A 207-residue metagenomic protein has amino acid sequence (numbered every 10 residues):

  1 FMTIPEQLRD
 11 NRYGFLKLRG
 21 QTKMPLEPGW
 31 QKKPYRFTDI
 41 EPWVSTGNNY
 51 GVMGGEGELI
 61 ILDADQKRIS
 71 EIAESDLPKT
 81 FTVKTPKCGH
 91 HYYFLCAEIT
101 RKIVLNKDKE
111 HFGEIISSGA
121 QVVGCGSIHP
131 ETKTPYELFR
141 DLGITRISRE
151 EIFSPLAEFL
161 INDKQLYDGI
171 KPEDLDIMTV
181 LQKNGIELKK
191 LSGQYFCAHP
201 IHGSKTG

Functional and structural regions predicted by a protein language model:
F1-Y167: Conserved phosphate/metal-binding and DNA-contacting active-site motifs used in DNA phosphodiester-bond processing
E27, Q31, M178-G207: N-terminal single-stranded DNA-binding subdomain of primase/primase-helicase replication proteins
L156-G193: A broadly conserved sequence feature marking short terminus-proximal activation segments in nucleic acid-centric
